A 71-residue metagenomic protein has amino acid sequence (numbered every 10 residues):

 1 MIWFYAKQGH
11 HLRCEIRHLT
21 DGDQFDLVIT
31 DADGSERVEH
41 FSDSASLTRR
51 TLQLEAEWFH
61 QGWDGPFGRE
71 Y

Functional and structural regions predicted by a protein language model:
M1, L27-V28, P66: A broad, low-specificity signal for short, low-complexity segments enriched in glycine/proline and polar/charged
M1-C14: N-terminal acidic leader/helix
L12-E36, Q53: Short aromatic-glycine-(Arg/Gly/Cys) micro-motifs in beta-strand/loop hairpins
A32-S46: A short, exposed loop/beta-hairpin motif centered on an aromatic-Gly-Thr core
S42-W63: A short, charged, amphipathic alpha-helix used as a generic interaction element across diverse proteins
F67-Y71: Intrinsically disordered, low-complexity charged/polar segments
